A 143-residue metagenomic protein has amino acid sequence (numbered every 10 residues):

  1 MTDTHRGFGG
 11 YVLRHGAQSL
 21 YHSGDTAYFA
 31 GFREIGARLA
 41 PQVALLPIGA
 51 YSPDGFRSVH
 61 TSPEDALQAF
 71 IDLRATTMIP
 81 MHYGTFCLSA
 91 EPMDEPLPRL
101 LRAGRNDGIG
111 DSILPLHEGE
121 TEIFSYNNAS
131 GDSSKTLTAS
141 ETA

Functional and structural regions predicted by a protein language model:
M1-R38, R102, H117-A143: Core dinuclear metal-dependent hydrolase active-site scaffold
A27-H117: Cap/insert and terminal regions of metallo-dependent hydrolase folds
